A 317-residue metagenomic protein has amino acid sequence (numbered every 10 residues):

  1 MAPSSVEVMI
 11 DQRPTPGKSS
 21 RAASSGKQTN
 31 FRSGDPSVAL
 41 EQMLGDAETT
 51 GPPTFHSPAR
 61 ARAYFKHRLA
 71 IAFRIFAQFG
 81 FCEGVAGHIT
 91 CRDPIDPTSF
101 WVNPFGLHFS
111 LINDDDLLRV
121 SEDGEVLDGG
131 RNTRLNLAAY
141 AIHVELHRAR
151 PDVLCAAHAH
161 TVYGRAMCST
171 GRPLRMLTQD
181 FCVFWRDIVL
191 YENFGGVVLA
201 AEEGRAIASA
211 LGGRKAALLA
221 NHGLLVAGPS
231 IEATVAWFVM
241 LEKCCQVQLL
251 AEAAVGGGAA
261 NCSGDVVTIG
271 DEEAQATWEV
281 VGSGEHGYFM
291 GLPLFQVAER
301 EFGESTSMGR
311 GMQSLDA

Functional and structural regions predicted by a protein language model:
A2-A63, L69-A72, K215-L218, L224-A317: A conserved C-terminal secondary-structure "cap"
A59, F65-A157, G164-L177, F181: An anion-binding catalytic pocket shared by soluble metabolic enzymes
C91, L146, H160, I207 (+2 more regions): Divalent metal-coordination and catalytic microenvironments
S99-F100, L154-A157, G164, D187-V189 (+2 more regions): Structural motif
T133, L137, F194-V198, E202 (+2 more regions): A short glycine-/small-residue-rich loop at the edge of a beta-strand within enzyme catalytic domains
H143, G164, G204, A208 (+2 more regions): A general structural signal for well-ordered alpha-helical packing
V162-E203: Class I SAM-dependent methyltransferase SAM-binding "motif I" and its flanking Rossmann-like core
V189-V226: A contiguous binding-surface segment within folded domains or other stable secondary-structure elements
